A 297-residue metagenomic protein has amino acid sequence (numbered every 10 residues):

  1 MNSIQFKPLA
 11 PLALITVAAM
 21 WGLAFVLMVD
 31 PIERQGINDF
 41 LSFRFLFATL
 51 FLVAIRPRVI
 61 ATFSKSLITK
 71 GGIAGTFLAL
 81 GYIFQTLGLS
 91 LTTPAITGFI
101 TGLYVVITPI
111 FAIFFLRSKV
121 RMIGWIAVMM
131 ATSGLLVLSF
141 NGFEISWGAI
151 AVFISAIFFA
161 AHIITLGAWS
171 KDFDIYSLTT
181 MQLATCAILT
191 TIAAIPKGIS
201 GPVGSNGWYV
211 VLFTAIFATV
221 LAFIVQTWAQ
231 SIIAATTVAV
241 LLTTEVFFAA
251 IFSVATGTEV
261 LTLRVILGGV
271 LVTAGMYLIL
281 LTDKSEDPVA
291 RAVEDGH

Functional and structural regions predicted by a protein language model:
M1-D39, T76, N141-A168, V210 (+1 more regions): Glycine-/small-residue-enriched transmembrane alpha-helix faces in small-molecule transporters and effluxers
S3, L12, F45, G207 (+1 more regions): C-terminal-most transmembrane helix of multi-pass membrane proteins
P8-A13, D39-A54, G124-M129, W147-I154 (+4 more regions): Hydrophobic alpha-helical transmembrane segments of multi-pass integral membrane proteins, especially transporters
I15-L27, I55, G72-L91, V137 (+4 more regions): Hydrophobic alpha-helical transmembrane segments of multi-pass membrane transport proteins, especially secondary
L23, L27-D30, R34, F47-S64 (+4 more regions): Membrane-interface helix-cap regions at the ends of transmembrane helices in multi-pass membrane proteins
D39-L50, F77, T86-R117, G124-W125 (+2 more regions): Specific alpha-helical transmembrane segments that line the substrate/conduction pathway and gating interfaces
L52, L78, F111, V120-S139 (+3 more regions): Hydrophobic transmembrane alpha-helices of multi-pass small-molecule transport proteins
S64-T69, G98-T101, F114-G134, I145-A149 (+3 more regions): Loop-to-transmembrane alpha-helix entry segments
